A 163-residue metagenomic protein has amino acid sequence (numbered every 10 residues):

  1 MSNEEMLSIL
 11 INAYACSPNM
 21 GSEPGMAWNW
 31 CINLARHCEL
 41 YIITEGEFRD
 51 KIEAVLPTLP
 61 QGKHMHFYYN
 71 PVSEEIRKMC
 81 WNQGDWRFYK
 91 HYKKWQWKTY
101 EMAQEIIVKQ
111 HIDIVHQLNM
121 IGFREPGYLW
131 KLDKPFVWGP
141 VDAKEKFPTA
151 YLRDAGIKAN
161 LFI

Functional and structural regions predicted by a protein language model:
M1-K63, Q110: N-terminal subdomain of nucleotide-sugar transferases
N3-E5, Y14, E74-R87, D133-K134 (+1 more regions): Acceptor-binding helix/loop patch of EC 2.4 sugar-transfer enzymes, predominantly nucleotide-sugar-dependent
S17-G21, H91-W95, I163: Short, flexible loop segments at the rims of nucleotide/cofactor-binding pockets, characterized by
N19-M20, D50-K51, I76-R77, F123-P126 (+1 more regions): Short catalytic/ligand-binding loop motif for oxyanion handling, primarily in non-cytosolic enzymes, centered on
P24-A27, V55-T58, L129-D133, Y151-D154: Short, glycine/charged-enriched secondary-structure capping and boundary segments
Y41-K98: A conserved catalytic-core segment of Leloir-type glycosyltransferases
H91-Y100, Q104, I114-Y151: An aromatic- and histidine-rich active-site surface loop
I106-V108: Glycine-rich helix-loop-beta junction characteristic of Rossmann-like nucleotide cofactor-binding loops
